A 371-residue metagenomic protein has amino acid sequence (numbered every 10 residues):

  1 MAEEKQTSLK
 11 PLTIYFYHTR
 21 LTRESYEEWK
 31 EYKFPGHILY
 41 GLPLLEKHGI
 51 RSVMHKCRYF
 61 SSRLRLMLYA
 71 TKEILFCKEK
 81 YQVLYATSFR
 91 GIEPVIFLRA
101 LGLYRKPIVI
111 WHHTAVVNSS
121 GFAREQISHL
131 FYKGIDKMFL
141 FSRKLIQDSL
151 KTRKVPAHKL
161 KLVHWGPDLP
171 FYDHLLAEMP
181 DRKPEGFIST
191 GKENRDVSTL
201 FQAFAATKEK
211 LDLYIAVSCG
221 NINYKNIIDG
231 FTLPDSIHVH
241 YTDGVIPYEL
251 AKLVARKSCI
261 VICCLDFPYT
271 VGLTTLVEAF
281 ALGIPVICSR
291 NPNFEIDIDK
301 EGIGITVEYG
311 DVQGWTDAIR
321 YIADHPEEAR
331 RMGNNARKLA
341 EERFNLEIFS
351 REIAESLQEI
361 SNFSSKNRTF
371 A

Functional and structural regions predicted by a protein language model:
A2, L150-K151, H158-K161, P167-P184 (+2 more regions): Acidic anion/phosphate-binding donor-loop and adjacent secondary structure in glycosyltransferase catalytic cores
K72-K80, N118-F139: Membrane-proximal helix-turn-helix segments that form the acceptor-binding/catalytic region of lipid-linked
K144, G166: Carbohydrate-associated surface elements
E178-Y214: Conserved donor-binding/catalytic core segment of Leloir-type glycosyltransferases
K225-V254: Nucleotide-activated donor-binding/catalytic signature segment of Leloir-type glycosyltransferases, i.e., the conserved
K252-V271, I284: Acidic donor-binding loop of glycosyltransferase active sites
K300-E301, I305-V312, Y321-E327: Conserved acidic donor-binding segment of nucleotide-sugar-dependent glycosyltransferases
Y321, E328-R343, F349-E355: A short, well-ordered alpha-helix in the C-terminal region of glycosyltransferases
